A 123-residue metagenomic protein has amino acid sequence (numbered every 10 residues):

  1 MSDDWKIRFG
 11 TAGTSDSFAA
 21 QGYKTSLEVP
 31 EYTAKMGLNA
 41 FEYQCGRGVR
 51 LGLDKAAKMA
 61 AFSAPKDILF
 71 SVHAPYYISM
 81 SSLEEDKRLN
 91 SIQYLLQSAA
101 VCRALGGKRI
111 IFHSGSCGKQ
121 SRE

Functional and structural regions predicted by a protein language model:
M1-Q97: N-terminal pre-domain/capping segments
S81-E123: Active-site acidic/histidine proton-transfer and metal-coordination neighborhood in alpha/beta enzyme cores
